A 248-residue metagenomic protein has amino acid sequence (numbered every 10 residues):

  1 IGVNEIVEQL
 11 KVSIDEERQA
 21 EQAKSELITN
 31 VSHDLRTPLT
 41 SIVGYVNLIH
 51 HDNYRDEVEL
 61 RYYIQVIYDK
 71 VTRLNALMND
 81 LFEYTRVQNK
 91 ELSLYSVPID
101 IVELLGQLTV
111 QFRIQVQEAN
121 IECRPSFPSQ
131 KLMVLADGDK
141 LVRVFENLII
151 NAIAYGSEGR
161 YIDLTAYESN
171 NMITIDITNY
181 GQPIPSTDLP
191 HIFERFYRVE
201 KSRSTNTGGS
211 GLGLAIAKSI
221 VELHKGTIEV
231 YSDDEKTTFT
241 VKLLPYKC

Functional and structural regions predicted by a protein language model:
N89-L94, M133-A136: Conserved micro-motifs of the catalytic ATP-binding
Y95-P98, Q117, E122-L132: Conserved catalytic submotifs in the C-terminal HATPase_c
Y95-T109: A conserved beta-strand-to-alpha-helix junction within the catalytic ATP-binding
A152-I153: Short helix-loop "hinge" at the ATP-lid/N-box region of the Bergerat-fold HATPase_c
G159-N171: Short beta-strand/loop element within the Bergerat-fold HATPase_c
I184-R198: Short conserved segment of the HATPase_c
K225-G226: Conserved glycine-rich
